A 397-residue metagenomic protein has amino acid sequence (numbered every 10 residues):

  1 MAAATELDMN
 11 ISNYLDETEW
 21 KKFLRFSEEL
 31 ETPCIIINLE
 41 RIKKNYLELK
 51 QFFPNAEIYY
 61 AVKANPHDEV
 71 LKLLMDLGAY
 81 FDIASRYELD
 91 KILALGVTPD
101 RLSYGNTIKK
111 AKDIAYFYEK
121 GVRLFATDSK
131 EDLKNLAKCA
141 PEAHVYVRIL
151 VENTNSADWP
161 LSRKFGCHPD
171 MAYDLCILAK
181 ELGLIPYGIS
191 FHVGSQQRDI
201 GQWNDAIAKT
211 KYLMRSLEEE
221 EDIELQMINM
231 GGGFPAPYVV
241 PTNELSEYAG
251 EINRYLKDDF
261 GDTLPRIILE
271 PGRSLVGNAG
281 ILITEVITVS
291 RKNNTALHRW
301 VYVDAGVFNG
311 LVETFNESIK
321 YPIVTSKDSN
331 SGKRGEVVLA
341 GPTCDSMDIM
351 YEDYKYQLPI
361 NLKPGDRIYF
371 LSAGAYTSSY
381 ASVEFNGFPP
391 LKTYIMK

Functional and structural regions predicted by a protein language model:
M1-L124, K130-A143, E181, I185 (+5 more regions): A charged N-terminal "starter" segment
A2-A4, N153-S290, M350, N386-F388: Active-site loop/helix belt of alpha/beta enzymes
I37-E40, K44, N65, E131 (+12 more regions): Conserved active-site and cofactor/substrate-binding residues in soluble primary-metabolism enzymes
K63-H67, A84-E88, T107-K109, D128-K130 (+7 more regions): Active-site beta-loop-alpha junctions enriched in small/polar residues
Y80, S103, A126, Y146-R148 (+8 more regions): Structured core elements
G96-V97, E119, K138-A140, A157 (+6 more regions): Solvent-exposed alpha-helices and their adjacent loops that cap or buttress functional pockets in soluble metabolic
K134, T154, T377: Short glycine-rich, flexible loops that bind phosphorylated cofactors or substrates
E251, L264-K397: Charged (often Lys/Glu-rich) extended helix/loop segments that serve as interaction or gating elements
